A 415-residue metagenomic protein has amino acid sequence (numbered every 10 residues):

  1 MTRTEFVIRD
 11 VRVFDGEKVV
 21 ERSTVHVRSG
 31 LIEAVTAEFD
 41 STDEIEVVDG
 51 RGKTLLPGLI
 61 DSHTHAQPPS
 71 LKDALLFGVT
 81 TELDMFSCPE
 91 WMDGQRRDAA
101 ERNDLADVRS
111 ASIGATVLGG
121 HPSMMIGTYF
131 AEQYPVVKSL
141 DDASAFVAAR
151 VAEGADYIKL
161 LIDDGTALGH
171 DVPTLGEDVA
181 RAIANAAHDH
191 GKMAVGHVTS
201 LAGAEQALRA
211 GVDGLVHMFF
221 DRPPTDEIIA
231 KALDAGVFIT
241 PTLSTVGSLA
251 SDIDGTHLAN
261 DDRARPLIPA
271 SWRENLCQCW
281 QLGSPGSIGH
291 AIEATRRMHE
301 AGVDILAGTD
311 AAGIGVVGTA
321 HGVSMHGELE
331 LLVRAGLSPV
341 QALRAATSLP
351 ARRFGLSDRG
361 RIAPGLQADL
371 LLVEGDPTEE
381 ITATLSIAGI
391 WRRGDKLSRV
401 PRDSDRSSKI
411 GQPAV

Functional and structural regions predicted by a protein language model:
M1-F6, V13-L56: Histidine-rich, glycine-flanked metal-binding segment
F6-I8, S41-T80, M85-F86: Replace "His-x-His-based motif
V11, G327, S338, A346-S348 (+1 more regions): C-terminal cap of metal-dependent C-N hydrolases
P57-Q67, A187, M193-T199: Histidine-centered catalytic micro-motifs
L71-M193, I228-P266: Divalent-metal coordination cores built from histidine and acidic residues
K72, A204-G211, T245-R265, A291 (+3 more regions): Histidine/acidic-residue-rich catalytic or RNA/ligand-binding cores of hydrolases and nuclease-related proteins
D189, N275-Q281, I288-D376: His/Asp/Glu-enriched, well-ordered alpha-helical/loop segment that forms or immediately abuts the divalent-metal
L208-L215, D234-F238, G302-V303: Glycine-enriched alpha-helix->loop->beta-strand junction motifs that scaffold or abut catalytic
